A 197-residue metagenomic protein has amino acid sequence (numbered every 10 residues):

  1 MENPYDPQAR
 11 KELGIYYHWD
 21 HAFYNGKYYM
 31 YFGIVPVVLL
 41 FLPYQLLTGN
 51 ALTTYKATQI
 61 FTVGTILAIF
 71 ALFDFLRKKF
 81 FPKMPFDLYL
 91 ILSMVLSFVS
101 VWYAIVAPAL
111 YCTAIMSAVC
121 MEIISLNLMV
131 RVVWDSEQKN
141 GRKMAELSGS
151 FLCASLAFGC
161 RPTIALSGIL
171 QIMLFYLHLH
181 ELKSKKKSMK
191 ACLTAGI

Functional and structural regions predicted by a protein language model:
M1-F32, V95-I105: Interfacial juxtamembrane loops and adjacent helix segments that form the catalytic/substrate-binding surfaces
N25-M30, I34, L46-L67, C112-A114: Loop-to-helix entry region of an early transmembrane alpha helix in multi-pass inner-membrane enzymes
L52-P82, E122-L128: Transmembrane-helix motifs of polytopic, lipid-linked glycan transferases
I69-V101, C120, S136-E146: Transmembrane-helix signature of polytopic, membrane-embedded enzymes that assemble or transfer cell-envelope glycans
L88, M94-M129: Membrane-interface micro-motifs in multi-pass membrane enzymes
M116-N140, S148-A154: Specific aromatic-rich, kink-prone transmembrane helix
M144-P162, G168-M173, G196-I197: Membrane-interface alpha helices of multi-pass inner-membrane proteins
L166-I197: Perimembrane helix-loop-helix junctions
